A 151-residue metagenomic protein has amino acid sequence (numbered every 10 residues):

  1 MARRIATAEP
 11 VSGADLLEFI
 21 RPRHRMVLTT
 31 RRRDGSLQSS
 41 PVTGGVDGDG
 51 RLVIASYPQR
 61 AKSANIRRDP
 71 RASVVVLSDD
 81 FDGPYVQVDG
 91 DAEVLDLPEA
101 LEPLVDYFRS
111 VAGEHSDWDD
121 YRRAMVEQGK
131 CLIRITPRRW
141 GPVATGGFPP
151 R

Functional and structural regions predicted by a protein language model:
M1-V11, P84-R151: Charged, gly/pro-rich active-site loop segments
A2-M26: Short, basic/aromatic recognition patches
L16, K62, A100-L104: Amphipathic alpha-helical interface surfaces
I20-R21, R67-R68, V126: Alpha-helix boundary recognition
R23-P58, A64, A72-V76, Y85-V88: Short beta-strand segments
Q59, R68-A72, R109-G113: Short, intrinsically disordered, mixed-charge
R60-K62, F81, P149-P150: Short, surface-exposed beta-strand-loop junctions and turns on beta-sheet-rich folds
S78-D79, P137: Short secondary-structure boundary segments
